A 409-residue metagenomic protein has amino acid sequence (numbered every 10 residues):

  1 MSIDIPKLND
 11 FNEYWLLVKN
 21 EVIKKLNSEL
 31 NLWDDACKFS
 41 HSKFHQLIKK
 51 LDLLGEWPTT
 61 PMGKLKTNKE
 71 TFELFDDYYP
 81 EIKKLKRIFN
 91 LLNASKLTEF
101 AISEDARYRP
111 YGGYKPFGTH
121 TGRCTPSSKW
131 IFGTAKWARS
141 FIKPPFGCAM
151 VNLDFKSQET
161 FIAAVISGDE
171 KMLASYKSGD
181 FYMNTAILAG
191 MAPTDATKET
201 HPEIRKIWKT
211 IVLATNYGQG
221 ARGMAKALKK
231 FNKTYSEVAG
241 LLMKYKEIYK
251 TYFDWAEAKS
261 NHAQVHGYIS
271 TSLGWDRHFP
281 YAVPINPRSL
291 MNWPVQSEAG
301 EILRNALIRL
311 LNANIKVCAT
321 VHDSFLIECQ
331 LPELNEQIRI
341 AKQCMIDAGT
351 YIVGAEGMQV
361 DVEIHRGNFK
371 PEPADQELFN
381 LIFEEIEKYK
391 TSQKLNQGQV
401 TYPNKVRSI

Functional and structural regions predicted by a protein language model:
M1-I5, N152-F155, G223-M224, V317-Q330: Catalytic palm active-site di-aspartate
M1-W137, K143, G147-A149, L188 (+5 more regions): Conserved "right-hand" nucleotidyltransferase catalytic core of DNA-directed polymerases
I48-L51, K156-K171, A189-G190, L331-L334: Short active-site loop/helix that positions an aromatic residue
L74, L97-D105, W137-I142, N152 (+4 more regions): Short, contiguous acidic/charged loop-to-helix segments that flank catalytic cores in large enzymes
Y111-G112, P116, A189-K316, T320 (+3 more regions): Conserved catalytic core of nucleic-acid polymerases
P144-E159, T215-G220, M224: Conserved catalytic palm subdomain of right-hand nucleotidyl-transferase polymerases, strongest for RNA-directed enzymes
G147-F155, R205, R304, I340 (+3 more regions): Catalytic phosphate/metal-binding cores of nucleic-acid and nucleotide-processing enzymes, i.e., regions that mediate
A313-V362: C-terminal structured "cap/appendage" subdomains that terminate the fold
